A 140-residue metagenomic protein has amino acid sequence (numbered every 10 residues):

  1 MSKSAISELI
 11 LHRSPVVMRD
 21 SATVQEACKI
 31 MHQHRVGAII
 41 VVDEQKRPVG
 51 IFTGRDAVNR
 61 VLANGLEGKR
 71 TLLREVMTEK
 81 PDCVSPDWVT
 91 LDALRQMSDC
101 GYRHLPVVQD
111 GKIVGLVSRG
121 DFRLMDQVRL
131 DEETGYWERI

Functional and structural regions predicted by a protein language model:
M1-I140: Tandem CBS (Cystathionine beta-synthase) repeat/Bateman regulatory domains
